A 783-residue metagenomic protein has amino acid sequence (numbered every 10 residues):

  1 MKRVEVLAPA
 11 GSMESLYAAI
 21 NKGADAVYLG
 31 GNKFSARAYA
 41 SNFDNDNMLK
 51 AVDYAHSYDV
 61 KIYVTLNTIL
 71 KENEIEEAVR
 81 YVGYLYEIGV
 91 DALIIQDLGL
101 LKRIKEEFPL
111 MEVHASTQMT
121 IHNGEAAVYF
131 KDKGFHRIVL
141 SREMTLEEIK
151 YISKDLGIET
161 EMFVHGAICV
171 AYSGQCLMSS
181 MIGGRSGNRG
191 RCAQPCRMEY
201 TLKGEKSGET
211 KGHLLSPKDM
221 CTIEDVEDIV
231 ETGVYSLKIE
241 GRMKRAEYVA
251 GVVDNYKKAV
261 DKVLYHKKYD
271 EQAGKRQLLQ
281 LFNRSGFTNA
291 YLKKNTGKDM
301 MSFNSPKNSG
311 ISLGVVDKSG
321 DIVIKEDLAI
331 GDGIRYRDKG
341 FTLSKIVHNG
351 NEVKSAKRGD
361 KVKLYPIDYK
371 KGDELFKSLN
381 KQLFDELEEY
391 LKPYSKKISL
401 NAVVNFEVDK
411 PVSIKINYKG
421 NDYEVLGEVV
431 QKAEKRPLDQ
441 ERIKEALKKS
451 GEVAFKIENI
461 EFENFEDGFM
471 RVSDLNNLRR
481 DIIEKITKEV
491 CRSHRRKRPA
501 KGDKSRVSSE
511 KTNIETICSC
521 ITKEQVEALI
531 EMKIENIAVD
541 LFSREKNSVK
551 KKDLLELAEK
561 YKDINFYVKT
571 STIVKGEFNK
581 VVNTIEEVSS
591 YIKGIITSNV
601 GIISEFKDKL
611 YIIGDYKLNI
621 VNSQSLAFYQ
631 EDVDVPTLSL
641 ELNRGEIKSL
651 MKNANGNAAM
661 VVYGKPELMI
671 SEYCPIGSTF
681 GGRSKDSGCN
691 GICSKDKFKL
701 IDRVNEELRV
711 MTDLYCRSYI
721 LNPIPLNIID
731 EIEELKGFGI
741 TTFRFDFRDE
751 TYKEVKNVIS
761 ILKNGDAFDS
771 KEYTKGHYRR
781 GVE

Functional and structural regions predicted by a protein language model:
M1-K22, A26-R37, L49-V52, Y58-Y86 (+4 more regions): Surface-exposed amphipathic alpha-helical tracts and adjacent flexible/coil segments at the periphery of soluble enzymes
F43-M48: Glycine-rich, highly charged phosphate/nucleotide-binding loops
M119, N123: Conserved phosphate-binding/catalytic loop of the ribokinase/pfkB sugar-kinase fold
